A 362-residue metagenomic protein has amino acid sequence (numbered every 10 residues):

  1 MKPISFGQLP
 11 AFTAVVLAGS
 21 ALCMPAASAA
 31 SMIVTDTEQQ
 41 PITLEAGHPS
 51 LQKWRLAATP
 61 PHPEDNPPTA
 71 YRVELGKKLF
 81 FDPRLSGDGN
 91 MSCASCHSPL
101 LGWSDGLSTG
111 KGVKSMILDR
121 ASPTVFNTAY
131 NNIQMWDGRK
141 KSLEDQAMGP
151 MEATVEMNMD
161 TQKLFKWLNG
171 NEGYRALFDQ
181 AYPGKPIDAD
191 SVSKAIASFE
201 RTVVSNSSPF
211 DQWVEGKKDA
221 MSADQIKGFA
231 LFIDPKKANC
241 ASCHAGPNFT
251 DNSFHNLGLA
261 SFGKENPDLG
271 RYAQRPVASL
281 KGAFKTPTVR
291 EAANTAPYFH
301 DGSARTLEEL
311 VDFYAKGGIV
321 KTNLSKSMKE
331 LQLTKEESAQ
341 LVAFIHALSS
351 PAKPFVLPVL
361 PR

Functional and structural regions predicted by a protein language model:
K2-T13: Bacterial N-terminal signal peptides that target proteins for export
F12-A21: Bacterial N-terminal signal peptides
C23-S31: Signal peptide processing junction and immediate N-terminal pro/mature segment of secreted/exported proteins
S31-G149, D211-T322, P354-R362: Short glycine/threonine-rich turn/loop motifs
M157-N158: A gly/proline- and charged-residue-enriched helix-loop-helix capping module
T161-N206, A293, S303-R362: C-terminal capping alpha-helices of c-type cytochrome domains
